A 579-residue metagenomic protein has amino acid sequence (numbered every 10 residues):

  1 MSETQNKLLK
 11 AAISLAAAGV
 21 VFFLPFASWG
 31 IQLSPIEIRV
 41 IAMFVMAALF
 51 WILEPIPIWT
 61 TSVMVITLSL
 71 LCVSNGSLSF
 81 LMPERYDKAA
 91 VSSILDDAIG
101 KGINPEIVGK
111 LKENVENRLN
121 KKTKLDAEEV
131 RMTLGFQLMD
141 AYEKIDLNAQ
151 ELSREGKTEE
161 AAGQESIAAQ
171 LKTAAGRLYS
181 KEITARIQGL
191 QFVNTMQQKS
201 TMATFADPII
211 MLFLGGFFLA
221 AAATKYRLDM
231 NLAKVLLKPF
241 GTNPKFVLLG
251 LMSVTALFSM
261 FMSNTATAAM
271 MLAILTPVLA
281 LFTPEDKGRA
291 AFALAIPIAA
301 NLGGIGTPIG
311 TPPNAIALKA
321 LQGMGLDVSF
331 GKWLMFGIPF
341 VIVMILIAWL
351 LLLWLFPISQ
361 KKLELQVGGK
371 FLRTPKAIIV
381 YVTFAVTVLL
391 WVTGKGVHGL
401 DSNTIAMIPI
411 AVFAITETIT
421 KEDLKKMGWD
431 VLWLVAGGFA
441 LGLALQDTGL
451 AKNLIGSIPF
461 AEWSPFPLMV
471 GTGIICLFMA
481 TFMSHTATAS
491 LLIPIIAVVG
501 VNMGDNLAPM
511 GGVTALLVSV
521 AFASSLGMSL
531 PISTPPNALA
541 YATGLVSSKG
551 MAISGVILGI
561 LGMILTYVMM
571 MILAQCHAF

Functional and structural regions predicted by a protein language model:
S2-S28, Q32, I99-I103, K124 (+7 more regions): Juxtamembrane and boundary regions of transmembrane helices in multi-pass small-molecule transporters and channels
E3, A27-I31, T60, M64-K157 (+2 more regions): Membrane-embedded alpha-helical segments and adjacent helix-loop junctions characteristic of multi-pass solute
T4-K7, G30-I38, F50-W51, P55 (+8 more regions): Interfacial loop-to-helix junctions that mark the boundaries of transmembrane helices in multi-pass membrane
A12, V40-I41, T60-V63, I210 (+12 more regions): Hydrophobic alpha-helical transmembrane segments
I31-S34, M46-M64, L70-S74, T201 (+5 more regions): Flexible hinge motifs at transmembrane-helix junctions and intramembrane kinks/re-entrant loops in multi-pass membrane
Q32-I41, F205-G215, N264-A268, I338-M344 (+3 more regions): Structural signature of hydrophobic alpha-helical transmembrane segments
L49-I56, V254-N264, P297-I309, L390-G394 (+2 more regions): Transmembrane alpha-helix interface/packing and boundary motifs in multi-pass membrane proteins, characterized by
G306, P312, A385-V392, G438-G456 (+1 more regions): Hydrophobic alpha-helical transmembrane segments in multi-pass integral membrane proteins
